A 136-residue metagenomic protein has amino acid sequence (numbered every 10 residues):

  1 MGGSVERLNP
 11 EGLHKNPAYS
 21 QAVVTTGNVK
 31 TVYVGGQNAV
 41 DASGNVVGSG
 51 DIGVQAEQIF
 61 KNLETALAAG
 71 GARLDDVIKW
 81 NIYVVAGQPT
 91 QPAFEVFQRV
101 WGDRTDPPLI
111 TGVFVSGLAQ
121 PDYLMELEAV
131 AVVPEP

Functional and structural regions predicted by a protein language model:
M1-K61, T65-I78, V84-P136: N-terminal presequence-like segments and the immediate start of the first folded domain
